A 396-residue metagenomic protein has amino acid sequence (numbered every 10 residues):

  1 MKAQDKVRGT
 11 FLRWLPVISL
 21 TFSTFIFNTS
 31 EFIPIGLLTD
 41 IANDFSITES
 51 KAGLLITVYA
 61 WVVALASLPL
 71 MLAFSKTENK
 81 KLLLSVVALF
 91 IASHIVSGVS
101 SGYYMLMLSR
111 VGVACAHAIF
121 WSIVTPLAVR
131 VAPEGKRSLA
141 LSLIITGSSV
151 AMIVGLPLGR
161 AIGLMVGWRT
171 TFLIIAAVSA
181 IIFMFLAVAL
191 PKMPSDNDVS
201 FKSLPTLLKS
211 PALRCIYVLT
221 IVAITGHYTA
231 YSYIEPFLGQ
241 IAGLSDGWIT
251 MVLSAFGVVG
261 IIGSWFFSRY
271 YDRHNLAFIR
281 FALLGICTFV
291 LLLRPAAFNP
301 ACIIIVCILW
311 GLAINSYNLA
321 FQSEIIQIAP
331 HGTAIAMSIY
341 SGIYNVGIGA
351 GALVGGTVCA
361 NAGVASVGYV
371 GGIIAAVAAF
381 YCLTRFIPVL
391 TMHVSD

Functional and structural regions predicted by a protein language model:
P16-A52, S67-L70, A230-E235: Extracytoplasmic
S46, E78, V99-M105, A116 (+2 more regions): Helix-breaking motifs and short loop linkers at transmembrane-helix boundaries and internal kinks in secondary membrane
L65-S101: Conserved MFS/SLC helix-loop-helix module at the cytosolic interface between two early adjacent transmembrane helices
A66-E78, I262-N275, C359: Helix-to-loop junctions at the C-terminal end of transmembrane segments in multipass secondary transporters
S93-V96, Y104-G112, A301-L309: Paired small-residue
M105, P133-L190, Y233, F237: Helix-loop-helix hairpin linking two adjacent transmembrane segments in secondary transporters
S109-G147: Cytoplasmic helix-loop-helix junction between adjacent transmembrane helices in 12-TM secondary transporters
A277-F321: C-terminal transmembrane helical hairpin of 12-TM major facilitator-type secondary transporters
